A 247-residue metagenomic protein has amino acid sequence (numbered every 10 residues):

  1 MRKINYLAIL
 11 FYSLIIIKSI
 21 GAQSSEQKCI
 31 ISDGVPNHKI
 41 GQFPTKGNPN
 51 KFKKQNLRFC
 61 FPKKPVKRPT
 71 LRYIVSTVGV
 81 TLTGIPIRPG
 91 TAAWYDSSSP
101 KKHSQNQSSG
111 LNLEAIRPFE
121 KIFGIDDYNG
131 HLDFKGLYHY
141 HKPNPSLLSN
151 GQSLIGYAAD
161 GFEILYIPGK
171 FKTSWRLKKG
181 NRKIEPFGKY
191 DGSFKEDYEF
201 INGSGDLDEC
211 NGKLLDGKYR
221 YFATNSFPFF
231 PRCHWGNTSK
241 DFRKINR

Functional and structural regions predicted by a protein language model:
M1-A8: Bacterial N-terminal signal peptides that target proteins for export
A8-K18: Bacterial N-terminal signal peptides
G21-I122: Solvent-exposed N-terminal domain segments of exported/luminal and surface proteins
T81-R88, F134-L147, D216-P228: Extracellular/lumenal glycan-associated surfaces
I87, A93-Y128, K178-E209: Short, flexible domain-boundary/linker segments around small modular repeats
A92, R117-I155: Core of folded catalytic or high-affinity ligand/protein-binding domains in predominantly eukaryotic proteins
K142-D191: Short helix-loop boundary/capping segments
P186-R247: Long, compositionally biased interface segments
